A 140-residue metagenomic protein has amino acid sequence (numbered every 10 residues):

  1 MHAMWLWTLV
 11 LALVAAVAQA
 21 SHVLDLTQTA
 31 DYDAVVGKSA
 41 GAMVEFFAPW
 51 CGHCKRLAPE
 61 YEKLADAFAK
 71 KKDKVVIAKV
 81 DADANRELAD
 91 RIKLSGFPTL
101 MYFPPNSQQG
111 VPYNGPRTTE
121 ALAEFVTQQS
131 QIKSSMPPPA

Functional and structural regions predicted by a protein language model:
M1-A78, D83-S95, T99-A140: Proteins that catalyze or organize thiol-disulfide redox chemistry and the adjacent proteostasis machinery handling
